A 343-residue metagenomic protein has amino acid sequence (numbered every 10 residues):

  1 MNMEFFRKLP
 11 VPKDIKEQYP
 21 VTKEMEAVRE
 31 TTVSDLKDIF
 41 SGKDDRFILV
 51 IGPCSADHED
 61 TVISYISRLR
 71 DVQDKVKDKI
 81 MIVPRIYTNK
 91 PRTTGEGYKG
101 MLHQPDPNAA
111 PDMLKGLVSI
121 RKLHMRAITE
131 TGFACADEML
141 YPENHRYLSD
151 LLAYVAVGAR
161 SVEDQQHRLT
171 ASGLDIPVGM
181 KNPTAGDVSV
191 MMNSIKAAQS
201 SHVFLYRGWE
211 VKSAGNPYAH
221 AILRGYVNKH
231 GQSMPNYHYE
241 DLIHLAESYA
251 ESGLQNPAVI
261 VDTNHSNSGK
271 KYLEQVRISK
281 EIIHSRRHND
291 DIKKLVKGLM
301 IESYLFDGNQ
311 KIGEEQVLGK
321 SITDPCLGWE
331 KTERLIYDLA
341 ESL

Functional and structural regions predicted by a protein language model:
M1-K43: N- or domain-start disorder-to-order transition segments that initiate the globular core
M25-D38, G42, V72-V83, N89 (+1 more regions): N-terminal beta-rich core of secreted/periplasmic extracellular enzymes
F40-K43, R70-K77, M125-E130, S213 (+1 more regions): Acidic (Asp/Glu)-rich catalytic clusters
I48-T61, D324: Conserved phosphate/anionic-ligand binding catalytic regions in large, soluble enzymes, centered on
G52, V261, G328: Conserved, mostly hydrophobic/aromatic
C54-D57, N256, N264-K270: Short acidic, Gly/Ser-rich segments with clustered Asp/Glu that frequently serve as metal-coordination loops in enzyme
I66, K79-H244, H265-S266, K270 (+5 more regions): Active-site-facing alpha/beta catalytic cores
Y304-L343: Internal helix-turn-beta structural module
